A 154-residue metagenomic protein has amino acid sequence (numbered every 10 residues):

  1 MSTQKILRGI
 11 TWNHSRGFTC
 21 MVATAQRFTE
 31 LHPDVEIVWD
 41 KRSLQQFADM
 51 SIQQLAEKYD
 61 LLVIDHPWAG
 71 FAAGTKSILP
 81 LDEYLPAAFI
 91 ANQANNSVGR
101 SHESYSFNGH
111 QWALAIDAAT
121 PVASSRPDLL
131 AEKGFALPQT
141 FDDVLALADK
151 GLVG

Functional and structural regions predicted by a protein language model:
M1-A69: Conserved N-terminal structural module of periplasmic/extracytoplasmic solute-binding proteins
S2-T3, E30, P80, Y105 (+2 more regions): Extracytoplasmic/secretory soluble proteins
S15, P67-F71, T120-P121, L130: Solvent-exposed loop/turn segments at secondary-structure junctions within structured extracellular/periplasmic domains
G17-C20, T24, D65-W68, S77 (+4 more regions): Stable alpha-helical elements in mature extracytoplasmic
E30-P33, G74, P86, D149-L152: Sec-exported extracytoplasmic/periplasmic mature domains
F47-K58, T75, L129-L130, A146-K150: Short helices/loops that flank or line small-molecule/ion binding pockets
A69-T120: Hinge/lid segment of periplasmic solute-binding proteins
S106-G154: Helix-loop-helix "hinge/cap" segment bordering the ligand-binding cleft or interdomain interface
